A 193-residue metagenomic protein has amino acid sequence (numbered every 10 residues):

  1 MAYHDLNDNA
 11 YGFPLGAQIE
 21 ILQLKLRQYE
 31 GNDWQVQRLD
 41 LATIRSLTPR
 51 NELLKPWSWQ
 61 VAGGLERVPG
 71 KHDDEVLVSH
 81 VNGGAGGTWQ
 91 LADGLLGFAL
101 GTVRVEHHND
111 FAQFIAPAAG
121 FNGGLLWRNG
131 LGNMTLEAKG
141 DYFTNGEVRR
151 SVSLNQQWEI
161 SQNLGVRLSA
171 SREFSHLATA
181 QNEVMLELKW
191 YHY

Functional and structural regions predicted by a protein language model:
M1-D8, Q37: Extended, aromatic/histidine-rich regions of cofactor-dependent oxidoreductases associated with respiratory
Y3, I21-N32, T43-R45, G63-L77 (+6 more regions): Transmembrane beta-strands of outer-membrane beta-barrel pores
L6-P14, I19, S46-L54, Q90-F98 (+3 more regions): Repeated loop/turn-to-beta-strand initiation elements of outer-membrane beta-barrel proteins
Y11-F13, I19-L39, K55: C-terminal, extended alpha-helical scaffolding domains
G31-V36, E52-P56, H72-H80, G94 (+3 more regions): Transmembrane beta-barrel outer-membrane domains
D33-Q35, F111-I115, G120, G124-N163 (+1 more regions): Outer membrane beta-barrel transmembrane domains
L39-L41, G83-A85, F121-G123, V152-L154 (+1 more regions): Membrane-embedded beta-strands of outer-membrane beta-barrel proteins, especially the hydrophobic/small aromatic
A180-Y193: Outer-membrane beta-barrel "beta-signal"
